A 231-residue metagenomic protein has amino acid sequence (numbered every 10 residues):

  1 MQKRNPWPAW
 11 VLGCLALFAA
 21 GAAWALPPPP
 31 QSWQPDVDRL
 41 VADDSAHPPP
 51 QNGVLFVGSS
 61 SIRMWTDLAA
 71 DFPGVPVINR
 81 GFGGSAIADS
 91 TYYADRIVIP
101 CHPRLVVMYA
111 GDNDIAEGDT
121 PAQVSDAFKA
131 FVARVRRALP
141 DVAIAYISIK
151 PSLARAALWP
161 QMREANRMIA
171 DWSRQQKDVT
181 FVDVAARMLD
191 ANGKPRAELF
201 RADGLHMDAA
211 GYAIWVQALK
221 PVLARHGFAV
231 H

Functional and structural regions predicted by a protein language model:
Q2-C14: Bacterial N-terminal signal peptides that target proteins for export
A25-H102: Serine-esterase "nucleophile elbow" of acetyl-processing enzymes
V57-G58, G81, G111, V184-A185 (+1 more regions): A secondary-structure boundary/capping signal
I62-I78, D89-S125, K129, A145 (+1 more regions): Oxyanion-hole/transition-state-stabilizing segment in secreted/luminal serine hydrolases and related acyltransferases
A94, F128-A133, N166, A170: Generic structural signal for well-ordered alpha-helices, preferentially at hydrophobic/aromatic core positions
L139-A143: A short helix->loop->beta-strand "cap" motif at the edges of active sites that frequently abuts
L153-H231: Catalytic His-Asp segment of secreted/periplasmic serine-dependent ester chemistry enzymes
